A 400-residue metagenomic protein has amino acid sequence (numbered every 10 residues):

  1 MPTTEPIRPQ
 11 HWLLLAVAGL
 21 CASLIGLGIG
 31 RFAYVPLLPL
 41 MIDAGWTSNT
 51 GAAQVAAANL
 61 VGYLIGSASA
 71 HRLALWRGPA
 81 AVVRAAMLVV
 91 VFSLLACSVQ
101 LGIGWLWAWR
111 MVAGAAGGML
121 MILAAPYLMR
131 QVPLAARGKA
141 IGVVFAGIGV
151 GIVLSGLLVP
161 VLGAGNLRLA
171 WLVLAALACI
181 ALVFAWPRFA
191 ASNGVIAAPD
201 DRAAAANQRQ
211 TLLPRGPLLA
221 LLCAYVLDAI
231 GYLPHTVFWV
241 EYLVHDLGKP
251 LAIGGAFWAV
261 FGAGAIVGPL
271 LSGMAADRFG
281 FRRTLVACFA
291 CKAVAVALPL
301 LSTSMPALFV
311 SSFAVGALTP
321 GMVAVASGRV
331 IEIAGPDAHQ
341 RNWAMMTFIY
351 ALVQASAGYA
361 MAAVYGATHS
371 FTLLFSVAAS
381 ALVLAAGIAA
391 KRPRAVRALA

Functional and structural regions predicted by a protein language model:
V35, P217-A259: Extracytoplasmic gate region of multi-pass secondary transporters
W46, G78, V99-G104, G248 (+2 more regions): Helix-breaking motifs and short loop linkers at transmembrane-helix boundaries and internal kinks in secondary membrane
I65-L101: Conserved MFS/SLC helix-loop-helix module at the cytosolic interface between two early adjacent transmembrane helices
G66-G78, G268-G280, Y365-G366: Helix-to-loop junctions at the C-terminal end of transmembrane segments in multipass secondary transporters
G104-V112, P306-A314: Paired small-residue
W109-G147: Cytoplasmic helix-loop-helix junction between adjacent transmembrane helices in 12-TM secondary transporters
L134-A135, G142-A190: Helix-loop-helix hairpin linking two adjacent transmembrane segments in secondary transporters
P336-T368: A late C-terminal transmembrane helix in Major Facilitator Superfamily
